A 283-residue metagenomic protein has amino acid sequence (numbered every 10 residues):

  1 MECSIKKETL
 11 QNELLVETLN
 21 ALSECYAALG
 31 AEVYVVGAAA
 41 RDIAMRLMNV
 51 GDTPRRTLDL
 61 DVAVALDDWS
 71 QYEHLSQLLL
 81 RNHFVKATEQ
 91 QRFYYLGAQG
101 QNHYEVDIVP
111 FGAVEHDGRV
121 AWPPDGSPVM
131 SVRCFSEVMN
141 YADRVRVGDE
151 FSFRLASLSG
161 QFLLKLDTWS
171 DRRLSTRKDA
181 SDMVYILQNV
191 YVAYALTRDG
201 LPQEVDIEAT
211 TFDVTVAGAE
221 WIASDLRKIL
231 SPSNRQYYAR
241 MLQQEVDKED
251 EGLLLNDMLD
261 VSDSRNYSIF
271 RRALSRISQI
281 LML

Functional and structural regions predicted by a protein language model:
M1-L283: Compositionally biased terminal segments of proteins
